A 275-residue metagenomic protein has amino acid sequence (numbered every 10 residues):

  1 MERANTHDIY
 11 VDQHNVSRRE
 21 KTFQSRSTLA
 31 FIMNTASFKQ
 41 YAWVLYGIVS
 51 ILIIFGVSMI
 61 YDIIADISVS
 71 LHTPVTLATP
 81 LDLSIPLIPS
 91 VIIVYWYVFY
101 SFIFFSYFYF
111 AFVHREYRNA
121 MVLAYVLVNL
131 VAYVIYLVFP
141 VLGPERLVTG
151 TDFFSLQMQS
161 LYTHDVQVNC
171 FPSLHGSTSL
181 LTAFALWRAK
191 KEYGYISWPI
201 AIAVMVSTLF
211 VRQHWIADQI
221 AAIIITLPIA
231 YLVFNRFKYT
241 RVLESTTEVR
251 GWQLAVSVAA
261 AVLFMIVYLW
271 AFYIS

Functional and structural regions predicted by a protein language model:
E2-F102: N-terminal transmembrane-helix/juxtamembrane module of multi-pass inner/ER membrane proteins
I48-I63, I103-S106, V256-F272: Hydrophobic core of alpha-helical transmembrane segments in multi-pass integral membrane proteins
I48-I63, V122, V126-V134, V138 (+4 more regions): Hydrophobic, lipid-facing residues on alpha-helical transmembrane segments of integral membrane proteins
A65-T76, A111-Y193, A201, T240-W252 (+1 more regions): Membrane-interface loops
Y97-S101, S173-T178, I220-I224: Membrane-embedded alpha-helical segments of multi-pass membrane proteins, especially the transmembrane helices
S101-S106, S177-F184, P199-S207: Hydrophobic, membrane-inserted alpha-helices
L147, V166-F171, A203-I229: Interfacial helix-loop-helix junctions of multi-pass membrane proteins
A183-W187, T226-F237: Hydrophobic transmembrane alpha-helices
